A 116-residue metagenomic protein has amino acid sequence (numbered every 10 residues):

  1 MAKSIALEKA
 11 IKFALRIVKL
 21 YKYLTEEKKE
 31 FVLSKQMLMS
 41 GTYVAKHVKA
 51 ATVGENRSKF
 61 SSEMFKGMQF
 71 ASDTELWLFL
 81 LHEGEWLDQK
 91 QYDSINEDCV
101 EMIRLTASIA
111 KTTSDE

Functional and structural regions predicted by a protein language model:
M1-E116: Short, C-terminally biased terminal segments at protein or domain edges
